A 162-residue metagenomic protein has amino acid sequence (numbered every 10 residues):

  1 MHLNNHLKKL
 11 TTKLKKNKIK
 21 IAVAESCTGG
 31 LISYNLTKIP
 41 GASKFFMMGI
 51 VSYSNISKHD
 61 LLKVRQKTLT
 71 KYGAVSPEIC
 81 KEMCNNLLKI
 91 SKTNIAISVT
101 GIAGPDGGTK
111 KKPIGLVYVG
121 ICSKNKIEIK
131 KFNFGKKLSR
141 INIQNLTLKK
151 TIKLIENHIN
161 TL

Functional and structural regions predicted by a protein language model:
M1-L162: Short alpha-helical segments enriched in small residues
